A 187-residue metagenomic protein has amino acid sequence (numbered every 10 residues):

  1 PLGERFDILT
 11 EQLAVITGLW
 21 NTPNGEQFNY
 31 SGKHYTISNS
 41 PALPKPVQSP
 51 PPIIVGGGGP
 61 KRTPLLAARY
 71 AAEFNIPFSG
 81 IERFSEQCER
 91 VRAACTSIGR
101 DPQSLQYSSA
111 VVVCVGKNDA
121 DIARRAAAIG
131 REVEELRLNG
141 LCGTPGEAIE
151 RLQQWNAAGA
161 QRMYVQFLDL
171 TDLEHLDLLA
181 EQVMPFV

Functional and structural regions predicted by a protein language model:
P1-V187: Active-site-adjacent structural elements that line small-molecule/cofactor binding pockets in enzymes
